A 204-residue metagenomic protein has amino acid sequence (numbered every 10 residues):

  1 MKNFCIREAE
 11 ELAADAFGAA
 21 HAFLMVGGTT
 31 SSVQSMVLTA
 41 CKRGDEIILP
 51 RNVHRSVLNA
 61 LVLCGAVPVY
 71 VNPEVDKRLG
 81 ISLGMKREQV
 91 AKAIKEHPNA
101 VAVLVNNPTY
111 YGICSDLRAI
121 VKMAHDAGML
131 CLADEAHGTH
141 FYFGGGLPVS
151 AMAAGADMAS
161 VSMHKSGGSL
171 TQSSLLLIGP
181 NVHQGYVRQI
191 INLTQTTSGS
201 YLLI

Functional and structural regions predicted by a protein language model:
M1-G28: Conserved N-terminal alpha-helix of the aminotransferase class I/II PLP-enzyme fold
A16-A19, T29-I204: Conserved PLP-enzyme active-site core in the AAT-like
